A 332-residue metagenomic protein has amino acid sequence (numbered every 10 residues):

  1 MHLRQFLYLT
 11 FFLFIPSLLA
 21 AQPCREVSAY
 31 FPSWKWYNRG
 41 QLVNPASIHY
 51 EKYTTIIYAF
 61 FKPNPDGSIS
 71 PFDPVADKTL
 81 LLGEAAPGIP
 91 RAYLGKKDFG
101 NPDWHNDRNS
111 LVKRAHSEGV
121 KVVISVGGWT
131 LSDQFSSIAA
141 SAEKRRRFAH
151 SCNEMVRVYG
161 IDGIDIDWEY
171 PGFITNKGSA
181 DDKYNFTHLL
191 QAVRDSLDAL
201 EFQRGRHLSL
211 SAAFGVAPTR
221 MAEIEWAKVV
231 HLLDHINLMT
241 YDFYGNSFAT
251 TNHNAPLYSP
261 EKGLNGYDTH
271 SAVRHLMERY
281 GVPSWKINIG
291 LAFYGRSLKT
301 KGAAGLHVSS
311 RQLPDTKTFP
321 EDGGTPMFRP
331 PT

Functional and structural regions predicted by a protein language model:
M1-Q22: Bacterial Sec-dependent N-terminal signal peptides
Q22-V156: Glycan-recognition patch characteristic of GH18 chitinases/ENGases and related GlcNAc/peptidoglycan-binding proteins
C24-R25, K52-T54, E118-V122, G160-D162 (+3 more regions): Short, well-ordered coil/turn segments that N-cap beta-strands
S28, P32, N38, P71-I89 (+2 more regions): Substrate-binding surface in catalytic domains of secreted glycosidases
I48, F99-D107, A140-F148, V158 (+4 more regions): Extracytoplasmic/periplasmic, Sec-exported soluble proteins
L111-R114, S151-V158, S196-L200, H275-R279: A generic secondary-structure signal
V123-G128, Y159-P171: Mobile, glycine-rich extracellular loop/lid and propeptide segments that shape or gate substrate/ligand access
